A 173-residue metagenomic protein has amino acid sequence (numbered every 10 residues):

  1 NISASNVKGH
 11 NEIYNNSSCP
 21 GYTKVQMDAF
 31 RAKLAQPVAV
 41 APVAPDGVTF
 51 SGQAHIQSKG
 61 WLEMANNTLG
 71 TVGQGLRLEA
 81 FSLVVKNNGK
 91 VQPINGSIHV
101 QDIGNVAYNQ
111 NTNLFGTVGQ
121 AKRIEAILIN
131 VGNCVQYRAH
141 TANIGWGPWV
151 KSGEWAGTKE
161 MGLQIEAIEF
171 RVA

Functional and structural regions predicted by a protein language model:
N1-A44: Basic/polar, cationic surfaces and motifs that engage anionic cell-wall and phosphate/carboxylate ligands
A39-A173: Lectin-type carbohydrate-recognition ectodomains
